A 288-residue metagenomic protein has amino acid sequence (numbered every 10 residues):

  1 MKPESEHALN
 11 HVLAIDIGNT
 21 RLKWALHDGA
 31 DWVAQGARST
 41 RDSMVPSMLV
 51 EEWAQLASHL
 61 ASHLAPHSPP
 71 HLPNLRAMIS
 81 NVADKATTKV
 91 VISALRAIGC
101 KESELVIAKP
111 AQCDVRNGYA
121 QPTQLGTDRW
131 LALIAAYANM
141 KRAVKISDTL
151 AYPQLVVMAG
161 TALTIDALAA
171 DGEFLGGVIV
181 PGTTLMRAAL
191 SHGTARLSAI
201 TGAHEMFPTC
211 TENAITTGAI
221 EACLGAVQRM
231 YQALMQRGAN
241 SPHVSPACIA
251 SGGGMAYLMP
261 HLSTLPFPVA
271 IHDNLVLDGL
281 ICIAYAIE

Functional and structural regions predicted by a protein language model:
K2-H71, G172-A203: Short glycine-rich, Thr/Ser-proximal phosphate-binding strand/loop in the N-terminal lobe of ATP-dependent enzymes
V12-D16, M78, Q154-M158, I249: Short glycine-aspartate micro-motif
G36, H204-P242, P246-A247, P268-V269: Adenine-nucleotide phosphate-binding core of ATP-dependent small-molecule kinases
V50-R76, I98, M140, V144 (+1 more regions): Phosphate/pyrophosphate-binding loops at sites that engage ATP/ADP/AMP, CoA/4′-phosphopantetheine, polyphosphate
A61-L125, A169-G177, G182-T183, E212-N213 (+4 more regions): Short beta-strand-loop/turn "lid" adjacent to the catalytic site in phosphate-handling enzymes
R96, C100, A195-A199, I220 (+3 more regions): Generic secondary-structure signature for well-ordered alpha-helical cores
C100, E104, Q112-G193, E221-Y231: Phosphate-binding/catalytic loop of phosphoryl-transfer enzymes
Y137, I220, V269-E288: Glycine-rich phosphate-binding/hydrolytic loop that grips phosphoryl groups
